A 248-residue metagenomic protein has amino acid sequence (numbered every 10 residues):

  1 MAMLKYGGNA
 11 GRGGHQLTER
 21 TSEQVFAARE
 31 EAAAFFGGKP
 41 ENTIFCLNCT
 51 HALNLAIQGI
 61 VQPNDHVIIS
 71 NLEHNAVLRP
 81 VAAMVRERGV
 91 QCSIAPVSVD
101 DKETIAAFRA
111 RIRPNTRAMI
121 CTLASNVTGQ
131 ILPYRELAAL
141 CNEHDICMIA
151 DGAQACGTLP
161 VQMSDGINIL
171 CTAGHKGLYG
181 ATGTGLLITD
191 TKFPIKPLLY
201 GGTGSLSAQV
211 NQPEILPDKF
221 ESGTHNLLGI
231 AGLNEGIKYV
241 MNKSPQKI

Functional and structural regions predicted by a protein language model:
M1-I248: Pyridoxal 5′-phosphate
